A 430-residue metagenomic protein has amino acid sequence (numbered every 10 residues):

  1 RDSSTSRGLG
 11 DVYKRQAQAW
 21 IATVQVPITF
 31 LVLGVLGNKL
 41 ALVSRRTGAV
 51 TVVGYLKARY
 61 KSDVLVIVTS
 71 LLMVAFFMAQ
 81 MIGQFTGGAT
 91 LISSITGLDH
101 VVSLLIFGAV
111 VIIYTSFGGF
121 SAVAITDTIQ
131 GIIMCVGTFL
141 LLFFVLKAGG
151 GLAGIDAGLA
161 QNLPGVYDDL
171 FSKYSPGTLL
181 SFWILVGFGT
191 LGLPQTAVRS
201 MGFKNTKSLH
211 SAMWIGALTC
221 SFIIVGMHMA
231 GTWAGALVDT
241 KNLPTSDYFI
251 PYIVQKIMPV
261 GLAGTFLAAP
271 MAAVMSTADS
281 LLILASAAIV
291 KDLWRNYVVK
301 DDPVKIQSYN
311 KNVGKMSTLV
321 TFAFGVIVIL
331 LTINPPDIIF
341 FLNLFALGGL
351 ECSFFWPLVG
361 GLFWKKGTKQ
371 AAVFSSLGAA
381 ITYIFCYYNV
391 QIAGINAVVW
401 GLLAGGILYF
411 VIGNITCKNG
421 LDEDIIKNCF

Functional and structural regions predicted by a protein language model:
R1-G10, K14-F430: Membrane-embedded helix-loop-helix hairpins and adjacent transmembrane boundary segments in multi-pass transporters
